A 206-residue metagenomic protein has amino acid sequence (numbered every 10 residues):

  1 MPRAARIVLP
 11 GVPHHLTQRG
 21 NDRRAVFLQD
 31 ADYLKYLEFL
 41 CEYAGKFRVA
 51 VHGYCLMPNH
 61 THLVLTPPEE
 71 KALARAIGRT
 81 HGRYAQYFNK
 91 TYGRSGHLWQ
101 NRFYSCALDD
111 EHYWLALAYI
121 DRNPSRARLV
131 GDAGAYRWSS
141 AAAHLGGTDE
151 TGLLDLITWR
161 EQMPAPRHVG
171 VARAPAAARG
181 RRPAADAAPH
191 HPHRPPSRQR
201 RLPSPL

Functional and structural regions predicted by a protein language model:
M1-G53, M57, T66-L206: Short Pro-Cys-Gly-centered "Cys-loop" motif that presents a nucleophilic cysteine in a tight turn
